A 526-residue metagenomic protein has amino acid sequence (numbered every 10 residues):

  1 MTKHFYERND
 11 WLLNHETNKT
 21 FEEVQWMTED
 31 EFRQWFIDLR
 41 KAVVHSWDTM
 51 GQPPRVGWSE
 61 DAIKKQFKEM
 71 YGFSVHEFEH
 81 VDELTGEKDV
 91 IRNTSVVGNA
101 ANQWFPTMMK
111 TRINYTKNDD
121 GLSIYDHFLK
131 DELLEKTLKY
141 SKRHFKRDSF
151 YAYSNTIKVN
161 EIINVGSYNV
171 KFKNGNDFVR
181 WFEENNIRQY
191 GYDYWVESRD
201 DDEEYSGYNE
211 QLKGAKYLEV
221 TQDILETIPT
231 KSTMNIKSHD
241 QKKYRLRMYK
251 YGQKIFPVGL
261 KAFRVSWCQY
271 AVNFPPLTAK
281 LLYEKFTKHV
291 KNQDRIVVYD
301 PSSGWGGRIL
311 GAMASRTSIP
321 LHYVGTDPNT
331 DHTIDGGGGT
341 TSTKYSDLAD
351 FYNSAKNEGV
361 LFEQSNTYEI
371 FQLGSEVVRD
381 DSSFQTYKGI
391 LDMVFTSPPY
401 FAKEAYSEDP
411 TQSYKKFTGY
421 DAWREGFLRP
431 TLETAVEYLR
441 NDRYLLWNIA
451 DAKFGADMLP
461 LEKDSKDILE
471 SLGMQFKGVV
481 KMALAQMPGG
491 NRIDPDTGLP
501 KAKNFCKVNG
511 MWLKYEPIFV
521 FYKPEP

Functional and structural regions predicted by a protein language model:
M1-K68, G72, D82-F128, E132-Y151 (+1 more regions): Class I S-adenosyl-L-methionine-dependent methyltransferase catalytic core
